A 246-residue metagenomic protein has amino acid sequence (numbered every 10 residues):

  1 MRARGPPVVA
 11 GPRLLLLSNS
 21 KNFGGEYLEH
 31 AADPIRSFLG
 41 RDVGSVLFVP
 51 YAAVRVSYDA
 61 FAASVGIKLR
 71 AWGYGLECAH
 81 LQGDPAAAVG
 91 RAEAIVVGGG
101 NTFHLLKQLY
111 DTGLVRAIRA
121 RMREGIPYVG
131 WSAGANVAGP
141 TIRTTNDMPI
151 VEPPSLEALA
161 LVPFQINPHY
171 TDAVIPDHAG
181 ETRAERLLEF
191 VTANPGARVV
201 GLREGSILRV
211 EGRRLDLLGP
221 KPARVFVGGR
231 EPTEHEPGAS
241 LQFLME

Functional and structural regions predicted by a protein language model:
R2-R41, V49, V56-A63, I67 (+2 more regions): C-terminal and late-domain segments of enzyme folds
L16, L47, A94-G98, V129 (+1 more regions): Structural motif
S20, V54, G100-F103, G134 (+1 more regions): Short glycine-rich anion-binding loops that position phosphate/pyrophosphate groups of nucleotides and phosphorylated
V43, A92-E93, G125, V162: Short, well-ordered alpha-helix to beta-strand connector turns
G44, L76, Y128, A223: Hydrophobic anchor at the start of a short beta-strand that flanks the dinucleotide cofactor-binding loop
L47-V49, A53-Y110: Portal/gating segments that form or line small-molecule/metal binding sites
R91, T112-G125: Catalytic-core regions built around general acid/base machinery
V96-G99, M122-T141: Catalytic nucleophile loop
